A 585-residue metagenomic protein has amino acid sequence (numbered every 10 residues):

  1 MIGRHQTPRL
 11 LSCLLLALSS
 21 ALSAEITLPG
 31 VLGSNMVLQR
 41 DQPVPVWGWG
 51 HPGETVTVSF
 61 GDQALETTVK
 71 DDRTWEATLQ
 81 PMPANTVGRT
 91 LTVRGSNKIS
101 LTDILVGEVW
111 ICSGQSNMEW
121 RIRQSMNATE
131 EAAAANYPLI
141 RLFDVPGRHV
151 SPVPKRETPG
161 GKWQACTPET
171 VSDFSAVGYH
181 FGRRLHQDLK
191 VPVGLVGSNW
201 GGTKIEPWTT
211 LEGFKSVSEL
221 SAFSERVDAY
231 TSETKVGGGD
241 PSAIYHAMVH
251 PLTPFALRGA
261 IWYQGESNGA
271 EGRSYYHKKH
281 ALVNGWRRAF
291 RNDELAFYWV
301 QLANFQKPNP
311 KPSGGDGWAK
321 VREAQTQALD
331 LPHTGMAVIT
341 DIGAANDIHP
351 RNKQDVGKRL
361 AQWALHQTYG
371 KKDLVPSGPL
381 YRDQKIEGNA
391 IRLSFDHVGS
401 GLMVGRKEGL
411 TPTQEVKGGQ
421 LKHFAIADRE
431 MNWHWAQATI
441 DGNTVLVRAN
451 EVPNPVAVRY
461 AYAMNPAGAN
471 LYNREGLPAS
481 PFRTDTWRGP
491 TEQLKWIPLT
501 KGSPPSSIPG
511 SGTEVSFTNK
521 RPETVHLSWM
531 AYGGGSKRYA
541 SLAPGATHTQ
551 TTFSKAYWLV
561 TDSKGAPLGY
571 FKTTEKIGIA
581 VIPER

Functional and structural regions predicted by a protein language model:
I2-L11: Bacterial N-terminal signal peptides that target proteins for export
L18-S20: N-terminal signal peptide c-region/cleavage motif recognized by signal peptidases
A24-E492: Cell-envelope and extracellular/periplasmic
R89-T92, S554-K564: A short, solvent-exposed beta-strand micro-motif common in secreted/extracellular proteins
P498, S563-R585: Structured interaction patches on ligand/partner-binding surfaces of diverse proteins
V515-R521: Asparagine-centered strand-capping/turn motif at beta-strand->loop junctions
V525-G534: Short, surface-exposed beta-strand/strand-loop-strand elements in extracellular ectodomains
G534-K555: Intrinsically disordered, low-complexity Pro/Gly/Ser/Thr-rich segments with frequent PxxP/GP/PP motifs and embedded
